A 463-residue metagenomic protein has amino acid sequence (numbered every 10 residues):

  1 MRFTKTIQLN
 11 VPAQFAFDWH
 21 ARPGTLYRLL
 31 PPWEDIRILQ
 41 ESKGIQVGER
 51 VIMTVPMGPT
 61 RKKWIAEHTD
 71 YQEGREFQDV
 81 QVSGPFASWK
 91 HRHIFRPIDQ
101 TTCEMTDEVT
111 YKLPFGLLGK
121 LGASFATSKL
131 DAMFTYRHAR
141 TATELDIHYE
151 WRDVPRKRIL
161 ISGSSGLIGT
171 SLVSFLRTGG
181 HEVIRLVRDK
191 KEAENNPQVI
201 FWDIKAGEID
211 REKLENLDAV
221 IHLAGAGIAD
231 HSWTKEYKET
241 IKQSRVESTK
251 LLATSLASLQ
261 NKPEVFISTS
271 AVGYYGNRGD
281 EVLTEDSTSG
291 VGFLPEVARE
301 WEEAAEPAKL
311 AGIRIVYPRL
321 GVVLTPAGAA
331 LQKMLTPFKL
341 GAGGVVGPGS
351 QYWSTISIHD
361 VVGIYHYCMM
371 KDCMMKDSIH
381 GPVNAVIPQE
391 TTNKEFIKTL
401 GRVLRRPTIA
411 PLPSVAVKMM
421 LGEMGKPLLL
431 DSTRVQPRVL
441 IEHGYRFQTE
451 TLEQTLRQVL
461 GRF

Functional and structural regions predicted by a protein language model:
M1-Q46: Hydrophobic ligand-binding cavity/cleft-lining segments
R156-K157, M370-E423, R457, F463: Mid/C-terminal beta-alpha module of Rossmann-like enzyme folds, strongest in SDR-family dehydrogenases/epimerases
L160-G179: N-terminal Rossmann NAD(P)H-binding glycine-rich loop of SDR-like oxidoreductase domains
Q198-S248: NAD(P)H-binding glycine-rich loop region in Rossmannoid oxidoreductase-like domains and their noncatalytic homologs
K250-G292: Conserved Rossmann-fold NAD(P)-dependent oxidoreductase catalytic core, especially the SDR/UDP-sugar
V291-Y317: Active-site Tyr-X1-5-Lys
A308-K309, V316, G321-W353, I358 (+1 more regions): NAD(P)-dependent short-chain dehydrogenase/reductase
L335-G344, Q351-T391: Alpha-helical substrate-binding/gating segment
